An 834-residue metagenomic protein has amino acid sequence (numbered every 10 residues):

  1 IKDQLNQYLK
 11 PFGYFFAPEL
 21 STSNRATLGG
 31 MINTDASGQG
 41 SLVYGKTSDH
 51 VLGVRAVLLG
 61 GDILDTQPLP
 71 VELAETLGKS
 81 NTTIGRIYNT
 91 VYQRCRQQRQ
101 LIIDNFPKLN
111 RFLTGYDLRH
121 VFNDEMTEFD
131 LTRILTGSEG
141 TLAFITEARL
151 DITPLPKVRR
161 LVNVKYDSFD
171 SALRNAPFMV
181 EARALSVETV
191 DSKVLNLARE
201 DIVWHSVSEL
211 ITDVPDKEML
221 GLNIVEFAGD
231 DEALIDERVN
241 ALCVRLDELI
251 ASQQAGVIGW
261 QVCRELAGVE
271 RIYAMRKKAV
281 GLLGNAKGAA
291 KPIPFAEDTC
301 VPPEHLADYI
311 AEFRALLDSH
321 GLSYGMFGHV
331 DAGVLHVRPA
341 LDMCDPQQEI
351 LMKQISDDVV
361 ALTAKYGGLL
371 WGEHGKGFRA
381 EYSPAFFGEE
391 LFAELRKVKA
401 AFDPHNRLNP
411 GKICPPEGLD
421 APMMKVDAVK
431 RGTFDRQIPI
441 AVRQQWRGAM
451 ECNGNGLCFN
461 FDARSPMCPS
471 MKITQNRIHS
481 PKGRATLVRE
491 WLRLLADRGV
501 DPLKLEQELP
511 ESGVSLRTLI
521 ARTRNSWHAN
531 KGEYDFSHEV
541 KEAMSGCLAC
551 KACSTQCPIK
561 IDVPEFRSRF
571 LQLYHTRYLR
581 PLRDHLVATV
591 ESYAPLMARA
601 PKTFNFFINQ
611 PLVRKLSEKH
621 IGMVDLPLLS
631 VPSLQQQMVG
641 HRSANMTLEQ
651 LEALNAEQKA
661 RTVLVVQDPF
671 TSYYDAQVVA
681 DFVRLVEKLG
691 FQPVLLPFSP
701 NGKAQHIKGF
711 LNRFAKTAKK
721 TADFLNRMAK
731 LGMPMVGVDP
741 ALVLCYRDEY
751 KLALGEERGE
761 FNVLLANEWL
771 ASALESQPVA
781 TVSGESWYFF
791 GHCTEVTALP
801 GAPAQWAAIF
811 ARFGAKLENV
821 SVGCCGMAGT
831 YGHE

Functional and structural regions predicted by a protein language model:
K2-A176, R407-C414, L419-A441: FAD-binding subdomain of flavoenzyme oxidoreductases
T22-G29, F112-V121, E188-H205, G259-K278 (+14 more regions): A glycine-rich phosphate-binding loop feature that marks nucleotide/adenosyl-phosphate handling sites
M31-G40, E128-I152, G328-V334, G375-K376 (+5 more regions): Conserved phosphate/anionic-ligand binding catalytic regions in large, soluble enzymes, centered on
L69, L73, A148-L155, L173-A290 (+11 more regions): Terminal amphipathic helices with adjacent charged low-complexity linkers/tails
N196-V214, V269-A279, H336-M352, A380-F392 (+6 more regions): Short glycine/threonine-rich loop-to-helix capping motif typified by GTGT followed within a few residues by an Asp-Pro
L283, A290, P384-R443, M450-E451: Activity-critical C-terminal alpha-helical subdomain
D403, P410, P564-E834: Iron-sulfur cluster-binding electron-transfer modules in prokaryotic oxidoreductases
M424-N455, F459-M597, A715-D723, E757-G759 (+4 more regions): Ferredoxin-type iron-sulfur electron-transfer modules in oxidoreductases and energy-metabolism complexes
